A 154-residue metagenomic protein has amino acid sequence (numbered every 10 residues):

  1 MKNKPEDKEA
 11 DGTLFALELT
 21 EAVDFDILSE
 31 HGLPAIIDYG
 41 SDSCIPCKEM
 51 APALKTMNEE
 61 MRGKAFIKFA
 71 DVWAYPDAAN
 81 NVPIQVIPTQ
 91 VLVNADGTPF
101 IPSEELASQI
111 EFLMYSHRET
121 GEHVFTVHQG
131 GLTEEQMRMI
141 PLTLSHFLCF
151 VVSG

Functional and structural regions predicted by a protein language model:
M1-L14, S153-G154: N-terminal targeting signals for export/organelle localization
T13-P34: A short beta-strand-turn-helix
L19, Y39, N58, R62-D77 (+1 more regions): Thiol-based oxidoreductase modules, predominantly thioredoxin-like and allied folds used for disulfide exchange
V23, C47-M61: Typically the conserved alpha-helix immediately C-terminal to a functionally engaged Cys/Sec in thioredoxin-like
G32-A35, Y39-S43, V86: Short pre-active-site segment immediately N-terminal to redox-active cysteine/selenocysteine motifs in thiol-based
S41-P46, V72-D77, G97-P99, G131-E134: Solvent-exposed loop/turn segments at secondary-structure junctions within structured extracellular/periplasmic domains
I45-K48, V91: Cys/His/Pro-rich metal-binding microdomains
L92-G154: Non-catalytic, surface beta->alpha helical segment in thiol-disulfide oxidoreductase systems
